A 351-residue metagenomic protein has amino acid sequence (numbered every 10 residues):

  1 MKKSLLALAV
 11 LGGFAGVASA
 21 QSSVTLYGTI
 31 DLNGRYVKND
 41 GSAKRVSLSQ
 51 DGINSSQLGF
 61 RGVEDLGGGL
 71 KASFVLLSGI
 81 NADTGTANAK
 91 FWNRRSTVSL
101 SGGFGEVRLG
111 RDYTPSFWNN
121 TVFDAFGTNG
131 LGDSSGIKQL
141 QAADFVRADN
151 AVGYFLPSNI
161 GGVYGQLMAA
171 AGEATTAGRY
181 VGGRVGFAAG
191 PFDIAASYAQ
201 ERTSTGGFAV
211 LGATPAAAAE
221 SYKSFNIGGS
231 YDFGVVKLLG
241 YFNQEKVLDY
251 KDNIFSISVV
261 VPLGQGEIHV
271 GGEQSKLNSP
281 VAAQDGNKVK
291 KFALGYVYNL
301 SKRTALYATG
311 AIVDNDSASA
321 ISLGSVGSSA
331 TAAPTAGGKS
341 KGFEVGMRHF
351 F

Functional and structural regions predicted by a protein language model:
M1-Q21: Gram-negative bacterial Sec-dependent N-terminal signal peptides
S4, S22-G28, E64, G68-A72 (+11 more regions): Outer-envelope beta-barrel architecture signal
S4, V46-S56, W92-R94, V146-N150 (+5 more regions): Residues that define the transmembrane beta-barrel architecture of outer-membrane proteins
A9, G59-R61, T97-S101, G153-F155 (+5 more regions): Outer-membrane beta-barrel architecture
Q21-Y36, R45-R179, V185-D193: Outer membrane beta-barrel
Y27-R35, V75-L77, G110-D112, Q166-A170 (+6 more regions): Transmembrane beta-strands of outer-membrane beta-barrel proteins
G182-Y298, A311-I312: Detector for outer-membrane/organellar transmembrane beta-barrel domains, recognizing the amphipathic beta-strand
G337-F351: Outer-membrane beta-barrel "beta-signal"
